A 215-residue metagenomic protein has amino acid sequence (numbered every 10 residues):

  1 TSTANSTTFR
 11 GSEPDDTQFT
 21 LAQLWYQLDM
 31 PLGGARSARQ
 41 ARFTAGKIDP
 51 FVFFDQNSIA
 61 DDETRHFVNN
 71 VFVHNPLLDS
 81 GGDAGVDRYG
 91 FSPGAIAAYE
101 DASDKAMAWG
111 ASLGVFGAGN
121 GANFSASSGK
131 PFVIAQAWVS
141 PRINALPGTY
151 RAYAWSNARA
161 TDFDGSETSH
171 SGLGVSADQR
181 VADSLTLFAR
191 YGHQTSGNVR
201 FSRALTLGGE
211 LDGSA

Functional and structural regions predicted by a protein language model:
T1, K47-V52, V115-G119, A154-A160 (+2 more regions): Transmembrane beta-strands of outer-membrane beta-barrel pores
T1, R39-G46, W109-L113, G148-A152 (+2 more regions): Transmembrane beta-strands of outer-membrane beta-barrel proteins
T1-Q40, N123-G129: Surface-exposed loop and membrane-interface regions of Gram-negative outer-membrane beta-barrel proteins
T17-A22, Y89-P93, G129-V133, E167-L173 (+1 more regions): Residues that define the transmembrane beta-barrel architecture of outer-membrane proteins
Q23-L28, A45, A95-Y99, A135-P141 (+3 more regions): Residues on the lipid-exposed face of transmembrane beta-strands in outer-membrane beta-barrel proteins
P31-A41, D55, A102-G110, P141-Y150 (+2 more regions): Short loop/turn motifs that connect adjacent beta-strands in outer-membrane beta-barrel proteins
G110-S112, G117-D178: Surface-exposed beta-loop-beta
F163-A215: A beta-strand-loop signature enriched in Asp, Gly, Thr, and Trp that corresponds to the sialidase/neuraminidase Asp-box
